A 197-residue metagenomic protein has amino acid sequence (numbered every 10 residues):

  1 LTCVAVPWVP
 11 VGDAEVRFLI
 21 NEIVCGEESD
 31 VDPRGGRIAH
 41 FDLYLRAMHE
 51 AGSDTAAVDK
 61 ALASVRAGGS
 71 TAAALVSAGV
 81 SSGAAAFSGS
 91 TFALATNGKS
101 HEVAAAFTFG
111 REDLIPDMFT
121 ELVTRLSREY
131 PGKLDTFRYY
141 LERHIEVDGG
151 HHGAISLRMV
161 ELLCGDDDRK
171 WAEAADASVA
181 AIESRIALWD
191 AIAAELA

Functional and structural regions predicted by a protein language model:
L1-A197: Non-heme di-metal
